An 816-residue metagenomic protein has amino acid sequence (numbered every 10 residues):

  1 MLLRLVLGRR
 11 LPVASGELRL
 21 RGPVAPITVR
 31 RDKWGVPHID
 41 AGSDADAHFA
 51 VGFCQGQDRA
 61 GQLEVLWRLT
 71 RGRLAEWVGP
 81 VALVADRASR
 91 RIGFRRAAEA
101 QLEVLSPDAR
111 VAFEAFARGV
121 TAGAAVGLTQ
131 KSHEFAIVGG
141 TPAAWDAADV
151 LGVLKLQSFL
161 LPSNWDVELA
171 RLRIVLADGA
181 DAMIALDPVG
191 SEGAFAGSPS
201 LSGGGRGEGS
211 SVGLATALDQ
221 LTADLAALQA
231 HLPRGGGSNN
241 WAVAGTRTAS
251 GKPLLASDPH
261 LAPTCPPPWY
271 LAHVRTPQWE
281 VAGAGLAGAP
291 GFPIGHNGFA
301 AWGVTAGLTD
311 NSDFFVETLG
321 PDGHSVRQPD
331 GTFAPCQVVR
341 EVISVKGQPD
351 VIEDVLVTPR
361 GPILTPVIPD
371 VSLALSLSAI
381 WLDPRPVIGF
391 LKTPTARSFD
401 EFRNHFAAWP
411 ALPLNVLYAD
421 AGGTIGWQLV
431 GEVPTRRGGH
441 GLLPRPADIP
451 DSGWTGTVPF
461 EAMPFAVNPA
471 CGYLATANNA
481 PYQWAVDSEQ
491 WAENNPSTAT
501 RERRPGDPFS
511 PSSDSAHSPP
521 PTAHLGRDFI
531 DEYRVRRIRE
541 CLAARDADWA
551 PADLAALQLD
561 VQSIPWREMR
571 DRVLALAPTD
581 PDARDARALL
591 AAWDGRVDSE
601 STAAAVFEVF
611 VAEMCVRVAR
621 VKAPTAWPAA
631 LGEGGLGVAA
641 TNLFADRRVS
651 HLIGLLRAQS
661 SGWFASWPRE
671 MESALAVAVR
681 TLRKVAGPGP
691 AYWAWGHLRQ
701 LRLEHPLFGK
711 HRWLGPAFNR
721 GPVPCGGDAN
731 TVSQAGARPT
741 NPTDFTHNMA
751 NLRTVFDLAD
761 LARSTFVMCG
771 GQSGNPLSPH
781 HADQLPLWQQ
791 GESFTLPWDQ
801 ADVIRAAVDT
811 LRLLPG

Functional and structural regions predicted by a protein language model:
M1-P199, S211-L254, P259, C265 (+1 more regions): Substrate-recognition/specificity elements adjacent to catalytic centers across diverse enzyme folds
P37, A41, D46-F94, A98 (+4 more regions): Gly/Pro-rich active-site capping loops and adjacent beta-alpha segments that organize cofactor/substrate pockets
G203-G205: Glycine-biased, low-complexity coil/linker segments
P233, V274-G291, G295-T457, P464-F465: Glycine- and hydrophobic-rich flexible loops that cap the catalytic core of alpha/beta enzyme folds
A411-W491, P521-R545, R596-S599, F610-A619 (+1 more regions): Hydrophobic alpha-helical segments
V486-G506, H517-T522: Arg/Gly-rich low-complexity intrinsically disordered repeat tracts
E489, H524-A583, E670-G816: Terminal end segments
F607-Y692: Charged, long alpha-helical assembly modules
